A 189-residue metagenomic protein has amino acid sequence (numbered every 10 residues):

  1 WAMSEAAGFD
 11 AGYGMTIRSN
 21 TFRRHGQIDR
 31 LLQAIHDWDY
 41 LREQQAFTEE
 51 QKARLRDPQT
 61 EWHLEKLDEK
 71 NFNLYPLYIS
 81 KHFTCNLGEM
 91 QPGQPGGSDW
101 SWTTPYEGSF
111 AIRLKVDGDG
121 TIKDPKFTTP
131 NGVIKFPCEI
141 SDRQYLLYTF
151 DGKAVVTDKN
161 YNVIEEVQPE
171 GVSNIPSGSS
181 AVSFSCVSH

Functional and structural regions predicted by a protein language model:
W1-N131: Active-site-proximal substrate-binding groove within the catalytic cores of carbohydrate-active enzymes
T104-H189: Intrinsically disordered, low-complexity segments enriched in serine, threonine, and glycine
